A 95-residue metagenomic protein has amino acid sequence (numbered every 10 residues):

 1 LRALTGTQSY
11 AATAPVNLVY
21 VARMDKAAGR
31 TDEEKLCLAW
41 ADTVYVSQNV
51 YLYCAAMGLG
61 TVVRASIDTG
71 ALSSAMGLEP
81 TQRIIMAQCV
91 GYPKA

Functional and structural regions predicted by a protein language model:
L1-A95: Acidic, surface-exposed loops and disordered segments
